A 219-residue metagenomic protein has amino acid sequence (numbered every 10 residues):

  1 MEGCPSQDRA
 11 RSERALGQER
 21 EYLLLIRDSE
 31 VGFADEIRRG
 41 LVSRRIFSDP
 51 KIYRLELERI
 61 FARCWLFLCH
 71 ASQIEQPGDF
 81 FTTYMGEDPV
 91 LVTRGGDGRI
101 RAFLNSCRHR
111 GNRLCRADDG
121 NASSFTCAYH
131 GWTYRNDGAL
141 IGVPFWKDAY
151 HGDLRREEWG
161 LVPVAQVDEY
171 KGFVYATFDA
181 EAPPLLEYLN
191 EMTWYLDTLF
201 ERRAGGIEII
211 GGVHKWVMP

Functional and structural regions predicted by a protein language model:
M1-R99, T133-P219: Rieske [2Fe-2S] iron-sulfur-binding subdomain
D79-A128: Glycine-rich active-site/cofactor-binding loop and its immediate structural neighborhood
